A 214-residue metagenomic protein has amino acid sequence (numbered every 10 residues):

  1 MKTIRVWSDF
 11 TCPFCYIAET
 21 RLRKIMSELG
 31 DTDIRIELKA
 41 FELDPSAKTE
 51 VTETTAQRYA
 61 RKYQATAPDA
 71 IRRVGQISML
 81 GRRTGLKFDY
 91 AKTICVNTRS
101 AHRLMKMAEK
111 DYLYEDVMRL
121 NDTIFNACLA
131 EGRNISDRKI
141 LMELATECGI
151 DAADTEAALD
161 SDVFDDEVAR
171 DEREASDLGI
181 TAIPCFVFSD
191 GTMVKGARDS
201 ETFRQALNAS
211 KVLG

Functional and structural regions predicted by a protein language model:
T3-D9, F14-I34, L38, M105-G214: C-terminal cap of thioredoxin/glutaredoxin-like
E19-C128: Structural alpha/beta surface segment adjacent to cysteine/selenocysteine redox centers across thiol/disulfide enzymes
